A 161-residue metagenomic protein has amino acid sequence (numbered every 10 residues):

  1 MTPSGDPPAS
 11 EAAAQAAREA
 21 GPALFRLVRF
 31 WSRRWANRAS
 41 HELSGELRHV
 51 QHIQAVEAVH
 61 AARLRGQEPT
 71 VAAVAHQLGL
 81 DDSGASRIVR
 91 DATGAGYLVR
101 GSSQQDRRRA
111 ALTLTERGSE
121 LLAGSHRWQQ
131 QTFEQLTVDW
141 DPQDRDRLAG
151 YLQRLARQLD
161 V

Functional and structural regions predicted by a protein language model:
M1-I53: N-terminal leader segment of winged-helix/HTH proteins
A16, A20, Q51-A55, T70 (+2 more regions): N-terminal positioning helix adjacent to the helix-turn-helix/winged-helix DNA-binding module
E19-R26, Q54, A73, R147-G150 (+1 more regions): Amphipathic alpha-helical interaction segments
R33-D81, A95: N-terminal helix-turn-helix DNA-binding core of bacterial DNA-binding proteins
A58-A62, R117, G124: Solvent-exposed, amphipathic alpha-helical segments
G66-L112, E116-S119: Canonical helix-turn-helix DNA-binding module
G124-V161: Terminal interaction helix/tail motif
